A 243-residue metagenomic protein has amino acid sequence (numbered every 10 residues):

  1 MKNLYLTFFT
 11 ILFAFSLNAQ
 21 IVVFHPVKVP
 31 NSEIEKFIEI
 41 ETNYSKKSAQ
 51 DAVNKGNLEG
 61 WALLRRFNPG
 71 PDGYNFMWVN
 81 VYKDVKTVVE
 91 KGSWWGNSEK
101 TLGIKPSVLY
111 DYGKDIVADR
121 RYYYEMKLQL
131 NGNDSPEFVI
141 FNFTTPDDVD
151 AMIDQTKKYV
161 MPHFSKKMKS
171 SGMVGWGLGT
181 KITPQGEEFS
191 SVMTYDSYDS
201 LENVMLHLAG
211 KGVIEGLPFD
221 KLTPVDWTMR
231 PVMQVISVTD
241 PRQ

Functional and structural regions predicted by a protein language model:
M1-V22: Bacterial Sec-dependent N-terminal signal peptides
A19-K100, V108-Q243: Short S/T/G/P-rich N-terminal loop/turn motif that feeds into the first structured element of a domain
